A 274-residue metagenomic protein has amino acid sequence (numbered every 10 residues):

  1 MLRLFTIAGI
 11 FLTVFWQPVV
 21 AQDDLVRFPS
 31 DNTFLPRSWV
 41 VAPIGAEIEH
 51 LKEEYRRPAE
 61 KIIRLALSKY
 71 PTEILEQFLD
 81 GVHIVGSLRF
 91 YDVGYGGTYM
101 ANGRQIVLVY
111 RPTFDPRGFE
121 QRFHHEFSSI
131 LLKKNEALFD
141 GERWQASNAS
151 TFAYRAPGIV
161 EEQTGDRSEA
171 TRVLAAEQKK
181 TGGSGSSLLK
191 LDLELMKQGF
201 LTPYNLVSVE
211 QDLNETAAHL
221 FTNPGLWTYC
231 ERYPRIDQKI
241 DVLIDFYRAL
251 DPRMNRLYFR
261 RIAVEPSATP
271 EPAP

Functional and structural regions predicted by a protein language model:
M1-L2: N-terminal secretory signal peptides that target proteins for export/translocation
F5-F15: Bacterial N-terminal signal peptides
G9, I63-I74, F127, L131 (+1 more regions): Hydrophobic, Leu/Ile/Phe/Ala-enriched alpha-helical segments that form helix-helix packing faces
V19-D23: Boundary at the C-terminal end of the N-terminal hydrophobic targeting segment
R27-E47, T98-A101, S187-E194: Short alpha-helical hairpin
V41-N102, P112: Auxiliary, metal-adjacent structural segments of Zn-dependent hydrolase domains
G81-P274: Active-site-flanking segments in enzyme catalytic domains
